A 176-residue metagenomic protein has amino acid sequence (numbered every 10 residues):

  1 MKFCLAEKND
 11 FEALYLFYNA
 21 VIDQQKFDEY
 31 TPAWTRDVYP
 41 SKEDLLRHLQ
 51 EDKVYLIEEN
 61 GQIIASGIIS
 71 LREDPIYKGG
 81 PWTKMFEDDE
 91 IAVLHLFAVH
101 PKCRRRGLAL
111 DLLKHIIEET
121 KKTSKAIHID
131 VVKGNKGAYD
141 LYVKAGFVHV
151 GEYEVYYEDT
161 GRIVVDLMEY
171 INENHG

Functional and structural regions predicted by a protein language model:
K2-L16: A short beta-loop-alpha structural element at the N-terminal edge of CoA-dependent acyl/N-acetyltransferase catalytic
A6, F97-V99, V131: Hydrophobic adenine-recognition pocket in adenosine-nucleotide-binding enzymes
D23-D44: Conserved GNAT-fold acetyl-CoA-binding loop/helix
E51-G67: Conserved beta-hairpin
I68-L96, R104, Y157-T160: Conserved acyl-donor/pantetheine-binding loop and adjacent beta-alpha core of acyl/acetyltransferases and related
F86-E87, V132-K136, V143-A145, V155-G176: C-terminal "cap" of GNAT-fold acetyltransferases
V99, R105-E118, D140-K144: Conserved acetyl-CoA-binding loop-helix of GNAT-fold acetyltransferases
L113, T120-V131: Conserved GNAT acetyl-CoA-binding A-motif
